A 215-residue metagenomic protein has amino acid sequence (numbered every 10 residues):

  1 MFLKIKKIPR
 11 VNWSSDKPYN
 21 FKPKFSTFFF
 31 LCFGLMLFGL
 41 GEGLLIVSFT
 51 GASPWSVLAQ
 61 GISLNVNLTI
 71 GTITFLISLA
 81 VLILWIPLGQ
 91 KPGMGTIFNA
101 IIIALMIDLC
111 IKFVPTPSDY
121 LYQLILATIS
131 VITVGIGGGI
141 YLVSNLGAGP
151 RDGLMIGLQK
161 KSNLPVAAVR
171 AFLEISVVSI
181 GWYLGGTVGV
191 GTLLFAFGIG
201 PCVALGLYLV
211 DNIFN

Functional and structural regions predicted by a protein language model:
F2-N215: Core subunits and conserved enzymes of cellular information-processing and envelope-translocation systems across
